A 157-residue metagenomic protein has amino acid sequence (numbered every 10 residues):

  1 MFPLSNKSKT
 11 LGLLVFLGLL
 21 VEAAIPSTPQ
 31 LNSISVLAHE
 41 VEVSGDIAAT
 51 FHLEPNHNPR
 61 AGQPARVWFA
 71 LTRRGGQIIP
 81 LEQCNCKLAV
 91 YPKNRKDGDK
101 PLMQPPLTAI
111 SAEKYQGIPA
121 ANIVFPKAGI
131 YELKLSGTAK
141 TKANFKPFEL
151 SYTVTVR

Functional and structural regions predicted by a protein language model:
F2-V21: Bacterial N-terminal signal peptides that target proteins for export
S27-R157: N-terminal soluble domains immediately following signal/targeting peptides that reside in extracytoplasmic
